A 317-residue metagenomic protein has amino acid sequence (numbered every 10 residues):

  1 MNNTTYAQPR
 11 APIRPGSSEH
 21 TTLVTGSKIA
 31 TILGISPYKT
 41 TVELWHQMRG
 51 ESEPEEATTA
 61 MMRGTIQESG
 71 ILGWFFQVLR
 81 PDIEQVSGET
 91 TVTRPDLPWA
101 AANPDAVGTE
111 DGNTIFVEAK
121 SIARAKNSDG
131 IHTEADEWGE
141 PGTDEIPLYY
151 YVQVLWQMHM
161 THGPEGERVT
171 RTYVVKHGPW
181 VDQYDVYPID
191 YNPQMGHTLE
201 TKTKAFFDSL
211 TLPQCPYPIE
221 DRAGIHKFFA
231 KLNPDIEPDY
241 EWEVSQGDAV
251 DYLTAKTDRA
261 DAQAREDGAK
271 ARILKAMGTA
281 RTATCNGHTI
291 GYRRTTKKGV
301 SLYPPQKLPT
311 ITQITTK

Functional and structural regions predicted by a protein language model:
M1-K317: Accessory terminal regions of nucleic-acid processing enzymes
